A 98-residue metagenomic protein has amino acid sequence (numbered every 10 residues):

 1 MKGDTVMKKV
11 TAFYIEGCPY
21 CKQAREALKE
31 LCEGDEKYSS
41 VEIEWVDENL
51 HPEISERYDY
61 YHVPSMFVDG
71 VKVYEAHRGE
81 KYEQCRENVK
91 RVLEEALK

Functional and structural regions predicted by a protein language model:
K2-G34: Local sequence-structure signature of Cys/Sec-based thiol-disulfide redox active-site neighborhoods
P19-Y20, L50, E80: Short alpha-helical
K22, E53-E56: Alpha-helical elements of the RecA-like P-loop NTPase motor core of helicases
R25-L28, D59-Y61, K81-Y82: Short, glycine/charged-enriched secondary-structure capping and boundary segments
E30-C32, N49, I54: Short polar/charged helix/loop
Y38-P52: Thiol-based oxidoreductase modules, predominantly thioredoxin-like and allied folds used for disulfide exchange
Y58-V68: Structural micro-motif
G70-K98: Non-catalytic, surface beta->alpha helical segment in thiol-disulfide oxidoreductase systems
